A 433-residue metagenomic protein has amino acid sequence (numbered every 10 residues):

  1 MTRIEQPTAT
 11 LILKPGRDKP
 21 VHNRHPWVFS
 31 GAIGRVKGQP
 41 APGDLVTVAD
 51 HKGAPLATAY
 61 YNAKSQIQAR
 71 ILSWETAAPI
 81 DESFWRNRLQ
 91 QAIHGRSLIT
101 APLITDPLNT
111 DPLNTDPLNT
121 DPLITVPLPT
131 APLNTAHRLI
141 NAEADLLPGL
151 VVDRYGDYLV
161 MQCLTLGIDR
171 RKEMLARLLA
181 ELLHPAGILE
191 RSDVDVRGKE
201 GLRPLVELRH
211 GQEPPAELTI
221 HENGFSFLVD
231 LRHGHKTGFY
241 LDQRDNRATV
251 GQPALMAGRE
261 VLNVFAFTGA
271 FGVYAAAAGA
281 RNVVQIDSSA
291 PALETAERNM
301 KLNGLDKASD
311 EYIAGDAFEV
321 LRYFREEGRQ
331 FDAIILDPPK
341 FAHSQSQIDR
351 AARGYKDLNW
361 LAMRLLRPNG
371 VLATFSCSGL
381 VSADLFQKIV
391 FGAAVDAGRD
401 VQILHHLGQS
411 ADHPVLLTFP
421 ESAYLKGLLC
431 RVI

Functional and structural regions predicted by a protein language model:
M1-P107, D111, D116, D121-G156: Non-catalytic accessory regions of SAM-dependent methyltransferases
I140-L147, V151-D153, D169-Y240, A248: Non-catalytic substrate-recognition/targeting regions of SAM-dependent transferases
A257-F267: Conserved class I S-adenosyl-L-methionine
T268-A280: Conserved SAM-binding loop of SAM-dependent methyltransferases across substrates and taxa, primarily the Class I
N282-D287: Conserved SAM-binding motif I beta-strand of class I
L293-D332: S-adenosyl-L-methionine
F331-L361: Mobile active-site "lid"/loop adjacent to the S-adenosyl-L-methionine
D357, V371-I433: C-terminal catalytic and target-recognition region of SAM-dependent MTase-like enzymes, primarily methyltransferases
